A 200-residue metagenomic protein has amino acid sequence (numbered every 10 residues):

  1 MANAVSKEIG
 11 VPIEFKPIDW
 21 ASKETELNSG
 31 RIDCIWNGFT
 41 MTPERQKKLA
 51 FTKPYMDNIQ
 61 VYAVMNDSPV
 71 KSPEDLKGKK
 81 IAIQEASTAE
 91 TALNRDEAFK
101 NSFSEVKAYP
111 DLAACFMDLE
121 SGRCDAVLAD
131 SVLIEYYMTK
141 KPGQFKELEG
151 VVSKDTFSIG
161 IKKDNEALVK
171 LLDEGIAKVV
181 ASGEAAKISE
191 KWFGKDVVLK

Functional and structural regions predicted by a protein language model:
M1-A2, K23-E26, C115-D118, C124 (+1 more regions): Short, hydrophobic alpha-helical packing/hinge segments within bilobed ligand-binding/sensory domains
M1-E8, K79-K80, E85-T88, S158-K195: Extended ligand-binding regions for polar small-molecule ligands
A2-V11, A89-Y109, M138-P142: Ligand-binding cleft/hinge of the Venus flytrap
N3, P12-D75, A86, V151: Acidic, polar ligand-binding/catalytic clefts
G10-P12, I18, N28-N37, K79-K80 (+3 more regions): Alpha-to-beta junction loops
W20-S22, T40-E44, S68-V70, S87-T91 (+5 more regions): Solvent-exposed loop/turn segments at secondary-structure junctions within structured extracellular/periplasmic domains
G38-K47, A92-E97, D118-S121, D125-K154: A ligand-binding cleft/hinge motif common to bilobed small-molecule-binding domains
D57-V64, S131, E135-A177, K195-K200: Periplasmic-binding protein-like
